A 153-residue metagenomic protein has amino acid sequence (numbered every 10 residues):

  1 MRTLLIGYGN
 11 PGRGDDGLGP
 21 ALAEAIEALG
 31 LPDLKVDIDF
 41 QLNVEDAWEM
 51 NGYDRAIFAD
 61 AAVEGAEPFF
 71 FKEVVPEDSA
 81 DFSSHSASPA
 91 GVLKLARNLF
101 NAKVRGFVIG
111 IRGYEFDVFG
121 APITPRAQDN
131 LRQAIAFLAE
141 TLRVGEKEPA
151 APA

Functional and structural regions predicted by a protein language model:
M1, P32, A102-R105: Residue-level signal for beta-strand positions within conserved beta-sheet cores that form or flank
T3-L5, R13-F69: Nucleotide and nucleotide-moiety/phosphate-recognizing core
I6-N10, R112: Glycine-rich beta-strand-to-loop/alpha-helix junction loops that act as flexible
D15, G19, H85, P89 (+1 more regions): Generic structural signal for well-ordered, non-membrane alpha-helical segments in soluble metabolic enzymes
L22-E24, E73-P76, R126-A127: Glycine-rich, phosphate-binding/catalytic loops in enzymes
A62-V108: Helix-loop-strand module that forms the ligand-binding subsite of alpha/beta enzymes
L93-A153: Phosphate-binding/catalytic loops
